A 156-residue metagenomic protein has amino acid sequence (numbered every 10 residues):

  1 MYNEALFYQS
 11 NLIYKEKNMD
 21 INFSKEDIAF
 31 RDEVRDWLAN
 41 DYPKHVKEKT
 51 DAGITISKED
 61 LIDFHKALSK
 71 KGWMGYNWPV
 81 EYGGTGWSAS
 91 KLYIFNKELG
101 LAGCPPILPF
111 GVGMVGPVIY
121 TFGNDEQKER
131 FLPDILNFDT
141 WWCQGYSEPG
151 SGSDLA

Functional and structural regions predicted by a protein language model:
F7, F23-I28: Short helix-onset patch at the extreme N-terminus, typifying the N->h transition of secretory signal peptides
F7-N18: Short, Lys/Arg-enriched N-terminal segments with co-localized hydrophobic residues within the first ~10-30 amino acids
M19-N22, V46-E48: Short, contiguous pre-domain boundary segments
E26-W37: A non-catalytic, amphipathic alpha-helix used as a structural packing/dimerization or gating element in enzyme scaffolds
D36-N40, L68-S69: N-terminal glycine-rich anion-binding loops that anchor highly charged ligand groups
K44-A156: Glycine-rich flavin
